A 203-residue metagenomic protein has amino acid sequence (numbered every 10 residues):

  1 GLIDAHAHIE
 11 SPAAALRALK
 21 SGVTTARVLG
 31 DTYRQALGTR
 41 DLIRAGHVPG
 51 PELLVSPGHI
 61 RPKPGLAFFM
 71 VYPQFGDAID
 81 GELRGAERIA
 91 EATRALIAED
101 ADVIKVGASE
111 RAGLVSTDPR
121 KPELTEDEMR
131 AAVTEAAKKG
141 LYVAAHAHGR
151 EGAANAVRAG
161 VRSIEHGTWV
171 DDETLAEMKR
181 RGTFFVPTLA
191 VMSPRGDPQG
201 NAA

Functional and structural regions predicted by a protein language model:
G1-R17: Di-metal (Zn2+ and/or Mg2+/Mn2+) metal-binding site signature of metallo-dependent hydrolases with the MBL/beta-CASP
I3-A5, T25-L29, Y142-A144, R162-E165: Short catalytic-loop micro-motif centered on adjacent basic/acidic residues
A7-E10, G30-R34, H148-R150, H166-D171: Short beta->alpha connector loops
A15-L141, T174-N201: Divalent-metal coordination cores built from histidine and acidic residues
D100, A154-T174: Structural recognition of alpha->loop->beta junctions
A108, A147, E165-T168, P187-L189: Active-site proximal loops enriched in glycine and acidic residues that flank catalytic Cys/His/Asp and coordinate
G140, H146-G149, A153: Aromatic-lined carbohydrate-recognition surfaces of secreted/lumenal glycan-active proteins
G167, A202-A203: A general structural motif
